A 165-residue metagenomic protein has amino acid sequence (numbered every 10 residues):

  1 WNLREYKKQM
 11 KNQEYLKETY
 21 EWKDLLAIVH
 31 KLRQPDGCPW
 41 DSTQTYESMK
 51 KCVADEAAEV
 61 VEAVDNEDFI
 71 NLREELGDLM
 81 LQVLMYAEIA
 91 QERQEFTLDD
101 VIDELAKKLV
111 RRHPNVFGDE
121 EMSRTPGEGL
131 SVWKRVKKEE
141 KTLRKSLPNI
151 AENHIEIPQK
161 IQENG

Functional and structural regions predicted by a protein language model:
L3-Y6, M10-E75, L81-G165: Flexible "arm" and connector segments at domain edges
